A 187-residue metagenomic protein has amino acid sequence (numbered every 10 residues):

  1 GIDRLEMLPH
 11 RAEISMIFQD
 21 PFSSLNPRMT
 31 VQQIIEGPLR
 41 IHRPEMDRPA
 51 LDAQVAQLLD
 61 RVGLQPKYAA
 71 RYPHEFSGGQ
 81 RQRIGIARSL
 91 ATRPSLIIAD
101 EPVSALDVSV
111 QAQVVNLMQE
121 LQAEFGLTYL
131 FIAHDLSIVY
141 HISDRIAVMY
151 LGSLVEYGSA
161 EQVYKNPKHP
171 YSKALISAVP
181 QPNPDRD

Functional and structural regions predicted by a protein language model:
G1-S15, I41, R48, Q162-P167: ABC ATPase NBD coupling module
P49-K67, I176-S177: Conserved ABC ATPase "signature" region
Y72-F76, Q80: Conserved ABC ATPase signature
A91-S95: A short, proline-enriched helix->beta-strand linker immediately N-terminal to the Walker B motif in ABC-type P-loop
V139-H141: A short, surface-exposed alpha-helical micro-motif characterized by mixed small hydrophobic and charged/polar residues
A160-D187: Short catalytic/signature loops enriched in Gly
